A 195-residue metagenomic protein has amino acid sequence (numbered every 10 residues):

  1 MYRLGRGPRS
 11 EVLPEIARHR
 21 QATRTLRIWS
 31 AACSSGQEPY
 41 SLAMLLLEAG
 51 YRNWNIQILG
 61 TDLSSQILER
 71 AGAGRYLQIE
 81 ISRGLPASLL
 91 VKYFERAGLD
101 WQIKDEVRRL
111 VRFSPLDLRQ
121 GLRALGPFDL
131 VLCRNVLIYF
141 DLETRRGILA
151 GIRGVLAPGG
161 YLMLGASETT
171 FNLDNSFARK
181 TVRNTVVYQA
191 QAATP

Functional and structural regions predicted by a protein language model:
M1-W29, L149, G165: Conserved AdoMet
R24-G36, Q57-L59: Conserved class I S-adenosyl-L-methionine
S35-Y51: Conserved SAM-binding loop of SAM-dependent methyltransferases across substrates and taxa, primarily the Class I
L47-I56, G154: Conserved helix-turn-beta segment immediately C-terminal to the redox Cys motif in thioredoxin-like folds
R52-L132, V136-G147, T170-F171: Extended basic-aromatic, gly/pro-enriched interface segments that bind polyanionic ligands
L130, F171-P195: Core SAM-dependent methyltransferase catalytic element
R146-P158: A short glycine-rich, Lys/Arg-flanked "PGG" loop and its adjoining helix->strand segment in the class I
P158-A166: Conserved beta-strand signature within the Rossmann-like core of class I S-adenosyl-L-methionine
